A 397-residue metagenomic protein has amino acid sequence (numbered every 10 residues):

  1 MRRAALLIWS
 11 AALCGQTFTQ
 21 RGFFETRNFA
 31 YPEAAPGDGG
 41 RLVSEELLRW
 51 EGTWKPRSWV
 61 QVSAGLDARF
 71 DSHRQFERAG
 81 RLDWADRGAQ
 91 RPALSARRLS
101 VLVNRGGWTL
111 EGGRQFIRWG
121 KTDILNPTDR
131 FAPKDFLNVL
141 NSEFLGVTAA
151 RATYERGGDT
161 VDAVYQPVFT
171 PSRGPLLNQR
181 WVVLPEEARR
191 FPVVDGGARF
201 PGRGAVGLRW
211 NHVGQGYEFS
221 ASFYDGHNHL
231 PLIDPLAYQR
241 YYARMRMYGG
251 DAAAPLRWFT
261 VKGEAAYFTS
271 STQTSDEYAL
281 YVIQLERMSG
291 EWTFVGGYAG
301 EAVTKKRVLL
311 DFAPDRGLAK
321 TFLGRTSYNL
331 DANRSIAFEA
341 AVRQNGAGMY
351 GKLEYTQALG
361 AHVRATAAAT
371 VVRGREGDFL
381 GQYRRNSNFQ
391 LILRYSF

Functional and structural regions predicted by a protein language model:
F18, S58-V62, G107-L110, G158-V161 (+5 more regions): Repeated loop/turn-to-beta-strand initiation elements of outer-membrane beta-barrel proteins
G22-F24, A64, L110-G112, A152 (+10 more regions): Membrane-embedded beta-strand positions of outer-membrane beta-barrel proteins
F23-A34, A85, R97, A132-D135 (+5 more regions): Transmembrane beta-strand segments that form the barrel wall of outer-membrane beta-barrel proteins
G40-E46, P92-R97, N104, F144-T148 (+7 more regions): Residues that define the transmembrane beta-barrel architecture of outer-membrane proteins
L48-W54, R98-R105, A150-Y154, L208-H212 (+7 more regions): Residues on the lipid-exposed face of transmembrane beta-strands in outer-membrane beta-barrel proteins
T53-W181, V213-Q215, G374: Outer membrane beta-barrel
L256-R343: Detector for outer-membrane/organellar transmembrane beta-barrel domains, recognizing the amphipathic beta-strand
H362-R364, A368-V371, Y383-F397: Outer-membrane beta-barrel "beta-signal"
